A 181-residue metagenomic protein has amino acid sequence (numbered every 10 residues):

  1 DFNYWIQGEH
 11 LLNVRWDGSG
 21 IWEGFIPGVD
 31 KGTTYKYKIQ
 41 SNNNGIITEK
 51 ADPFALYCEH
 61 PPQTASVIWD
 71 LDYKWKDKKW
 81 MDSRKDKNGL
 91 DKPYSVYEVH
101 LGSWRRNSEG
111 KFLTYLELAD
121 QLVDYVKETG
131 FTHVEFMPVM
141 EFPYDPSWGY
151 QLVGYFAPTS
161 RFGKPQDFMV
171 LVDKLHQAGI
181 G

Functional and structural regions predicted by a protein language model:
D1-Q7: Calcium-regulated, polybasic anionic-phospholipid
Q7, W16-E98, S103-G110, E117: The feature marks proteins involved in alpha-glucan
L12-V14: Ser/Thr-rich low-complexity repeats and stalk/linker segments
S83-D86, A119-G130: Short amphipathic alpha-helices and their capping/turn segments at secondary-structure boundaries
L113, Y125-V170: Aromatic-lined carbohydrate-binding/catalytic grooves of carbohydrate-active enzymes
G130-T132, H176-I180: Short, well-ordered coil/turn segments that N-cap beta-strands
F168-A178: A long, amphipathic alpha-helix that forms part of the scaffold/cap immediately adjacent to metal-dependent active
